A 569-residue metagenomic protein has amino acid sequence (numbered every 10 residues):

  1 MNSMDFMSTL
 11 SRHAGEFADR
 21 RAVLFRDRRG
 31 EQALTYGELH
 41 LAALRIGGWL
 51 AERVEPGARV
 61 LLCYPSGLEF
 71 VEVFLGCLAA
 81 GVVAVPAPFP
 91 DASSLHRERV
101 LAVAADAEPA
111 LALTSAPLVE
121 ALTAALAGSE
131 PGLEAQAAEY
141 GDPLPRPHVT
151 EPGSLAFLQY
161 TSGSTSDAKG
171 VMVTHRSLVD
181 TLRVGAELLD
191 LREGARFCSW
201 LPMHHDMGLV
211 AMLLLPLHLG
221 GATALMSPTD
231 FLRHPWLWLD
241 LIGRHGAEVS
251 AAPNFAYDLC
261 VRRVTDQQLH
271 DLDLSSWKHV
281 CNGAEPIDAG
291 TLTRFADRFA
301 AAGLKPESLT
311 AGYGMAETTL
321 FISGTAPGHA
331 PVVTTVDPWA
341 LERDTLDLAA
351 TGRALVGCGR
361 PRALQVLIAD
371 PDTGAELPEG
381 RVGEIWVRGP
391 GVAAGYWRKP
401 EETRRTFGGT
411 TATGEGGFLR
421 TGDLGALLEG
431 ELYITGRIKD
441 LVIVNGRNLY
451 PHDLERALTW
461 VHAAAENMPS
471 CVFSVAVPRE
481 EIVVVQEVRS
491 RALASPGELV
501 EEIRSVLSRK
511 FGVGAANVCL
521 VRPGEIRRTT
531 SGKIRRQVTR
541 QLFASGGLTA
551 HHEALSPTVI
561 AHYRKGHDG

Functional and structural regions predicted by a protein language model:
M1-L34, E38-R53, F74, L555-G569: N-lobe entry segment of adenylate-forming
A18-R21, D142-Y160, S166-D167, S177 (+2 more regions): Conserved pre-ATP/AMP-binding loop-to-beta segment of ANL
V23-V71, A92-H96, V100-L101, V149 (+1 more regions): Conserved AMP-binding/adenylate-forming core of the ANL superfamily
V179-R196, M203-E248, R263-Q268: Conserved AMP-binding/adenylation subdomain of ANL enzymes
G243, S250, G389, A394-G395 (+2 more regions): AMP-binding/adenylate-forming catalytic core of the ANL superfamily
A247-A251, R263-T351, Q365, T373-G374: Gly/Ser/Thr-rich phosphate-binding loop
V356-R360, L364-Q365, D372-G380, E384-V444 (+1 more regions): Conserved ATP-binding/catalytic segment of the ANL
M468, V475-E480, S508-K533, G547-R564: AMP-binding/adenylate-forming catalytic domain of the ANL superfamily
